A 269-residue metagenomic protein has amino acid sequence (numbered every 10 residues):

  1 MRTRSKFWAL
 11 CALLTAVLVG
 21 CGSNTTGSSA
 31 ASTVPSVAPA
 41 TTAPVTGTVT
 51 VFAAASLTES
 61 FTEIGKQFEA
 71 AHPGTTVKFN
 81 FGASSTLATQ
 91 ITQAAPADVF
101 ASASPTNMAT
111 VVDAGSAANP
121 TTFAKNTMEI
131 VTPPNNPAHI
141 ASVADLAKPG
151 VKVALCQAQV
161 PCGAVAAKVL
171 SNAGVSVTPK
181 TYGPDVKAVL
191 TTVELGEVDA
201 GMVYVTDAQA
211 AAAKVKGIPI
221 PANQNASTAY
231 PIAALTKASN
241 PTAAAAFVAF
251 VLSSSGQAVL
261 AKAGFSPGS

Functional and structural regions predicted by a protein language model:
M1-C11: Bacterial N-terminal signal peptides that target proteins for export
T3-R4, C21-A70, S85, T89-T92 (+4 more regions): Exported/periplasmic ABC-transporter solute-binding proteins
A16-G20: C-terminal motif of bacterial Sec signal peptides marking the signal peptidase cleavage site
A70-V77: K/E-rich alpha-helical interaction surfaces of small helical-bundle regulatory domains
G74, P96-A97, V198: Short, high-confidence coil segments that cap the C-terminus of an alpha-helix and link into the following beta-strand
G115, N119-T121: Central helical "cap/lid" subdomain
